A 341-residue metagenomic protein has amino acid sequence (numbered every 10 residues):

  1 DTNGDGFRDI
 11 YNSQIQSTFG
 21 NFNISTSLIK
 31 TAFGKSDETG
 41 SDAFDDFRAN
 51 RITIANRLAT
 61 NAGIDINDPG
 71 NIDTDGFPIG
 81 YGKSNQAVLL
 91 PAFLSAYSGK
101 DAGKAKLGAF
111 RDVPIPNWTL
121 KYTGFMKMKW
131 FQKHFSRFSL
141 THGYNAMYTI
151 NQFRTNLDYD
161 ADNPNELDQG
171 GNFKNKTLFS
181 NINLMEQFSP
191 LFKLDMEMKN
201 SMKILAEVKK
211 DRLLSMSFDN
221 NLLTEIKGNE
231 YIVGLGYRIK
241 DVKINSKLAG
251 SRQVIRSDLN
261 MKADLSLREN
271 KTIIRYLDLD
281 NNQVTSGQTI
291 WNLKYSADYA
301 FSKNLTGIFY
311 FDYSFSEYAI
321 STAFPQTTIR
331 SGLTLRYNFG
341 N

Functional and structural regions predicted by a protein language model:
D1-N341: Exposed, low-structure sequence patches enriched in small/polar residues
